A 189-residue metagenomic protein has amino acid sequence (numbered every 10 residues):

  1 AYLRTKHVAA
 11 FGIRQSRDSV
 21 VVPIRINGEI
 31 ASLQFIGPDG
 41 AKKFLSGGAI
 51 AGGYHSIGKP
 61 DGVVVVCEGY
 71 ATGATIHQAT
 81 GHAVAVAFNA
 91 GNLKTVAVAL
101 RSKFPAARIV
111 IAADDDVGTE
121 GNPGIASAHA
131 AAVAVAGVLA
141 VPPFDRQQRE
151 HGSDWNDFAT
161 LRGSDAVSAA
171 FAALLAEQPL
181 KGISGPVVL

Functional and structural regions predicted by a protein language model:
A1-R17: Short, basic/aromatic recognition patches
A10-Q15, A31, Q178-L189: Phosphate-handling catalytic cores of nucleic-acid transaction enzymes
S16, E29, L161-G163: Short, charged low-complexity intrinsically disordered segments located at boundaries of structured domains
D18-P105: Phosphate-handling DNA/RNA-contact segment within nucleic-acid enzymes
G62, Y70, A74-G185: TOPRIM fold recognition
